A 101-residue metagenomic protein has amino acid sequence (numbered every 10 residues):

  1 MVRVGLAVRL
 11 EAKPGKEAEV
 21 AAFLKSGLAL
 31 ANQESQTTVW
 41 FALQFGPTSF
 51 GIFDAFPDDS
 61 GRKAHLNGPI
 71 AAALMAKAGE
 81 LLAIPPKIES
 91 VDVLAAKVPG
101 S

Functional and structural regions predicted by a protein language model:
M1-V2, T38-S49, A73-S101: Glycine-rich beta-strand-turn "strand-cap" elements at beta-sheet edges
R3-E11: Active-site-flanking beta-strand signature of metal-NTP-handling nucleotidyl enzymes and homologous cyclase-like
V8, V20, W40: GIY-YIG nuclease signature motif recognition
E11-A21: Short, surface-exposed ligand-recognition loops at beta-strand->loop->(often short) alpha-helix junctions that present
K13-G15, F45, P57-D59: Short coil/turn motifs at secondary-structure junctions
E17-E19, G61, K97: Intrinsically disordered, low-complexity acidic/polar segments
S26-V39, A55-E89: An amphipathic, aromatic/His-enriched active-site/gating alpha helix that lines ligand/cofactor pockets
